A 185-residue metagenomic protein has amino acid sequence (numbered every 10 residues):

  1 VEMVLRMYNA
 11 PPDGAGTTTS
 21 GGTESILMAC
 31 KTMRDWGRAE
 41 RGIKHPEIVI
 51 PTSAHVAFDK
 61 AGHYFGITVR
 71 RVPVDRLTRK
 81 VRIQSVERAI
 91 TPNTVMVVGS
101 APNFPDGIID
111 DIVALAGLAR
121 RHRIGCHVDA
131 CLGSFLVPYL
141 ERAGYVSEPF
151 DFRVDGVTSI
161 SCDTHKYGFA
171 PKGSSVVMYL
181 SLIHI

Functional and structural regions predicted by a protein language model:
V1-G22, T32, W36: Conserved N-terminal alpha-helix of the aminotransferase class I/II PLP-enzyme fold
G16-T23, I50-T52, S100: Active-site nucleophile and cofactor-binding loops and adjacent substrate-binding regions of central metabolic enzymes
D35-V56: Conserved PLP-anchoring active-site segment centered on the Schiff-base-forming lysine
V81-A130: Active-site phosphate-binding strand-loop segment of PLP-dependent enzymes
V137, C162-D163, V176-L180: Short beta-strand-to-turn element immediately C-terminal to the catalytic PLP-Schiff-base lysine in fold type I
A143-T164: Conserved active-site segment immediately N-terminal to the catalytic lysine that forms the internal aldimine
I183-I185: Conserved small/polar residues in nucleotide/adenosyl-binding loops
